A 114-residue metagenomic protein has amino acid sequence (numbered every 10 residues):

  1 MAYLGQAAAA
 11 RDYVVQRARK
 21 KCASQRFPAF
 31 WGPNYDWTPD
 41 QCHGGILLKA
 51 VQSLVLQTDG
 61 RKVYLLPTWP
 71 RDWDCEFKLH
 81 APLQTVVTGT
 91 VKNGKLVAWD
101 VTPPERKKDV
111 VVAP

Functional and structural regions predicted by a protein language model:
Y3-P114: Non-catalytic C-terminal accessory modules of carbohydrate-active enzymes
